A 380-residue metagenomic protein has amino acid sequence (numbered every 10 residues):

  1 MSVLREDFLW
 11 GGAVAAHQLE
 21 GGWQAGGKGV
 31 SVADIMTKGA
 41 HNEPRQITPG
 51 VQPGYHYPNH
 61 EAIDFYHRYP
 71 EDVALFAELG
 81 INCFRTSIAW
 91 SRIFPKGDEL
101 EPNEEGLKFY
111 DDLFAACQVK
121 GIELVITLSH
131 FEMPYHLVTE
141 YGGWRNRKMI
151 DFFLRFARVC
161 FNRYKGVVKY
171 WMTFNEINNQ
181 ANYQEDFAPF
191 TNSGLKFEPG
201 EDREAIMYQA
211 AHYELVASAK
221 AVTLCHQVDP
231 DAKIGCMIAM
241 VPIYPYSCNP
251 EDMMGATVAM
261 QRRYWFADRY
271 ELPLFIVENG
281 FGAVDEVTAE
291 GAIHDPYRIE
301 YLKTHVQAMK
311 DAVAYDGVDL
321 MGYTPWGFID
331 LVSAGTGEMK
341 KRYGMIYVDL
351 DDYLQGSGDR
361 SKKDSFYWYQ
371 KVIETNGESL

Functional and structural regions predicted by a protein language model:
M1-V73, A77-N82, I93-L380: Non-catalytic scaffold segments within catalytic domains of secreted glycoside hydrolases
